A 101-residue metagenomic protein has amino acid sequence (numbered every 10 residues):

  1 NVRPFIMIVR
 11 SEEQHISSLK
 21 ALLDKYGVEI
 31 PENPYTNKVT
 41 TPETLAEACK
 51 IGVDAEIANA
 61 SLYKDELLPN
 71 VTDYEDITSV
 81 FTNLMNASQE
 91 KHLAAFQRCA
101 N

Functional and structural regions predicted by a protein language model:
N1-N101: All-alpha RGS (Regulator of G-protein Signaling) helical domain and cognate RGS-like helical scaffolds
